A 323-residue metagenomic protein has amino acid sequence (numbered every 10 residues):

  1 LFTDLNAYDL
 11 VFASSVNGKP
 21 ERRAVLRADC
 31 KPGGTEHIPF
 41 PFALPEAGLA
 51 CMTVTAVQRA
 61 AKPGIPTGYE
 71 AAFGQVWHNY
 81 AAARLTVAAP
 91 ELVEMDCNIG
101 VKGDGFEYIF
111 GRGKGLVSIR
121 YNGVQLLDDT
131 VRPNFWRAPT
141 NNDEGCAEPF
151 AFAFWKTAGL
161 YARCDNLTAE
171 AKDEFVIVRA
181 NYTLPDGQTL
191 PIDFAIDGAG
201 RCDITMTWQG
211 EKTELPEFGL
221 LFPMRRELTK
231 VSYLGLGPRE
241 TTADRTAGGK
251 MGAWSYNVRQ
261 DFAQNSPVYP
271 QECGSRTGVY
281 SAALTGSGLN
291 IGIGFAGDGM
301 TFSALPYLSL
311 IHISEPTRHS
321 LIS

Functional and structural regions predicted by a protein language model:
L1-R112, I204: Carbohydrate-binding surfaces of carbohydrate-active enzymes
A43-A47, N79-L310, S314, R318 (+1 more regions): Beta-strand/loop-rich accessory regions of lumenal/periplasmic or secreted enzymes, predominantly carbohydrate-active
